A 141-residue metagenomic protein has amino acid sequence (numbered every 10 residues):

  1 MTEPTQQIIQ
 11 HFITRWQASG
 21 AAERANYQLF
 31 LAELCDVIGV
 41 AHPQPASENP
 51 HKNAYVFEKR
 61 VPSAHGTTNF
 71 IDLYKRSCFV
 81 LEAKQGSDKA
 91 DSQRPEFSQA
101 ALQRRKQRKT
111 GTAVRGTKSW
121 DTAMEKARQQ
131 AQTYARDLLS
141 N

Functional and structural regions predicted by a protein language model:
M1-N141: A short, conserved, highly charged catalytic patch centered on acidic carboxylates
